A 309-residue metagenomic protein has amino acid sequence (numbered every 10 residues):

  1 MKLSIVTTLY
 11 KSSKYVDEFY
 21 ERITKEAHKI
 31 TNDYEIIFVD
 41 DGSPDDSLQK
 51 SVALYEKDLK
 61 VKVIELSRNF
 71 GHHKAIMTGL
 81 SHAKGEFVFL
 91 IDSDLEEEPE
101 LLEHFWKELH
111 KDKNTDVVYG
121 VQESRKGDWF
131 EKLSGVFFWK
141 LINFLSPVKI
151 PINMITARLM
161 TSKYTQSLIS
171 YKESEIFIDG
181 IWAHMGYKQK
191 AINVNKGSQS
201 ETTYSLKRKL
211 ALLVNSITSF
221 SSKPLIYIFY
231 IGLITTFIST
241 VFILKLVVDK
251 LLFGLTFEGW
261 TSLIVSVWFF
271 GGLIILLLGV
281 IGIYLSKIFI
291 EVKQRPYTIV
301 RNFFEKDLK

Functional and structural regions predicted by a protein language model:
M1-G127: Structured catalytic core of nucleotide-sugar glycosyltransferases
T8, E26, V39, D94 (+4 more regions): Histidine kinase transmitter module recognition
T8, I36, H72, F87 (+10 more regions): Residue-level recognition of specific faces of alpha-helices
K14, F177-K309: Hydrophobic helical membrane-anchoring modules
E56, S81, K107, K111 (+6 more regions): Solvent-exposed polar/charged
L66-R68, H72-H82, P99-I176, G197-L210 (+1 more regions): Acceptor/aglycone-binding surface of glycosyltransferases and processive sugar-polymer synthases
